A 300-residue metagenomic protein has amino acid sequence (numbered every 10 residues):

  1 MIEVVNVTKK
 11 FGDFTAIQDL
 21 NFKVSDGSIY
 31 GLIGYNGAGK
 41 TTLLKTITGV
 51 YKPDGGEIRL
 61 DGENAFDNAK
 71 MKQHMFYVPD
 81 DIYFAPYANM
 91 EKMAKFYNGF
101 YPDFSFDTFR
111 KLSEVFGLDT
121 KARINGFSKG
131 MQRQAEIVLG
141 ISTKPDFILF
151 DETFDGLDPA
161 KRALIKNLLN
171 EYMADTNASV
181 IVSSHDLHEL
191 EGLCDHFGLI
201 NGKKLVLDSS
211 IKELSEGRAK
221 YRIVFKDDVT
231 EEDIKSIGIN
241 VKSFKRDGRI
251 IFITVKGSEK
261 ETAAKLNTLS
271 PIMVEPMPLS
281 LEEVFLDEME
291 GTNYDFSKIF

Functional and structural regions predicted by a protein language model:
G34-G39: Walker A (P-loop) phosphate-binding loop of ABC-type ATPase nucleotide-binding domains
T48: Helix-to-loop junction immediately C-terminal to a conserved catalytic motif
G56-M71: Conserved ABC transporter NBD signature motif
P79-A135: ABC-family P-loop ATPase nucleotide-binding domains
I148-E152: Catalytic Walker B motif of ABC-type/P-loop ATPase nucleotide-binding domains
I165-G257: ABC transporter nucleotide-binding domain
K220-F296, F300: Short, charged/small-residue-rich alpha-helical element at the C-terminal edge of ABC transporter nucleotide-binding
